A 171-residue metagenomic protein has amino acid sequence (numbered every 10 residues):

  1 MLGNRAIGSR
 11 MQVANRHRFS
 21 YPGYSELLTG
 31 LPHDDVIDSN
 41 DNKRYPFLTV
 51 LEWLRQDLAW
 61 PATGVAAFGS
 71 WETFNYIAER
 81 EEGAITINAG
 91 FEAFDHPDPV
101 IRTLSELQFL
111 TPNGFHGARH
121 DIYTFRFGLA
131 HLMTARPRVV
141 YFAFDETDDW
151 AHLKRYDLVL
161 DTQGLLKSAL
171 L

Functional and structural regions predicted by a protein language model:
M1-Q56, W60: Active-site nucleophile/metal-coordination loop of metallo-enzymes that catalyze phosphate/sulfate and related
L2-I7, A59-V65, T134-Y141: Loop/turn elements at helix/coil->beta-strand transitions in domains of secreted/extracellular proteins
M11-N15, V36-N42, T111-A118, A130 (+1 more regions): Second-shell loop/turn segments in exported
N15-F19, P32-D34, W71-N75, D145-W150 (+1 more regions): Solvent-exposed loop/turn segments at secondary-structure junctions within structured extracellular/periplasmic domains
D34-L110: Catalytic-site neighborhoods of secreted/periplasmic enzymes that process anionic sulfate/phosphate groups
L48, G117-L132: A Trp-anchored, charged/polar loop motif used as the substrate-binding/catalytic surface of acyl/ester-handling
E79-G83, F125-L170: Active-site His/acidic residue clusters
